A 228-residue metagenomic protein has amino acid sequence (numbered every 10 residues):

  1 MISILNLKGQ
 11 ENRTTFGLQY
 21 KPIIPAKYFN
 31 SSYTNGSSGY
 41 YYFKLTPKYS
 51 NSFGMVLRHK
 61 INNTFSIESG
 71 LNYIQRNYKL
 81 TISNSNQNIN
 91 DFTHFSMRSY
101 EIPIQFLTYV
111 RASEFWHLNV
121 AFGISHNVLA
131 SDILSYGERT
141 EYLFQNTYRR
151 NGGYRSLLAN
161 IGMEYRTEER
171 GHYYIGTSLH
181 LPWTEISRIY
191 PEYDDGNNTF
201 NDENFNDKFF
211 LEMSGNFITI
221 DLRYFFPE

Functional and structural regions predicted by a protein language model:
M1-K8: Hydrophobic h-region of N-terminal signal peptides that target proteins for export in Gram-negative bacteria
G9-R58, F217, R223-E228: Short glycine/proline- and aromatic-enriched beta-strand/turn motifs that initiate or cap beta-hairpins
Q10-F16, N63-I67, Y100, E114-V120 (+2 more regions): Outer-envelope beta-barrel architecture signal
L18-P22, F53-H59, L71-Y73, I102-T108 (+4 more regions): Residues on the lipid-exposed face of transmembrane beta-strands in outer-membrane beta-barrel proteins
P25-K48, Q75-S99, N127-Y154, I186-D195 (+1 more regions): Extracellular/periplasm-exposed beta-strand and loop segments of Gram-negative cell-envelope proteins, dominated by
K60, F95, R111-S113, R166-E168 (+1 more regions): Surface-exposed coil/turn segments at beta-strand junctions on protein surfaces, enriched
Y73-Q75, Y109-H117, S125-V128, W183: Acidic/histidine-enriched, beta-strand-rich ligand/metal-binding domains
Y154-E228: Predominantly the C-terminal beta-signal and adjacent terminal strand-loop region of outer-membrane beta-barrel
